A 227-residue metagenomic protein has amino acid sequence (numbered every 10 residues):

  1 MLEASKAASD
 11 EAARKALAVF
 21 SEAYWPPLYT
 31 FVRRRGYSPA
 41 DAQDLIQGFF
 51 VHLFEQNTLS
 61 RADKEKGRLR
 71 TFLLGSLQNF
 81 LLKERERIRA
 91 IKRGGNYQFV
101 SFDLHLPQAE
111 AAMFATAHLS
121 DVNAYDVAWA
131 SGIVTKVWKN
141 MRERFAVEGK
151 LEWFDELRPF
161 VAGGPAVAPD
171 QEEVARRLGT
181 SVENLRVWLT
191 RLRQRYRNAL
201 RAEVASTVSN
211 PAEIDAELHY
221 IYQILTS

Functional and structural regions predicted by a protein language model:
M1-S227: Intrinsic, short, N-terminal disordered tails of RNA polymerase sigma-factor systems
